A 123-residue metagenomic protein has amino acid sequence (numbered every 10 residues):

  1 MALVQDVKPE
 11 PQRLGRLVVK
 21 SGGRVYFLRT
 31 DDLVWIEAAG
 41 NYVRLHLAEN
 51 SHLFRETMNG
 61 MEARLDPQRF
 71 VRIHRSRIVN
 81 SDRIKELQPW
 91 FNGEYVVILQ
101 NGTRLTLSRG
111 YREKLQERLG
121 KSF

Functional and structural regions predicted by a protein language model:
M1-F123: Basic, polyanion-interacting recognition surfaces, primarily in bacterial LytTR/OmpR-type DNA-binding effector domains
